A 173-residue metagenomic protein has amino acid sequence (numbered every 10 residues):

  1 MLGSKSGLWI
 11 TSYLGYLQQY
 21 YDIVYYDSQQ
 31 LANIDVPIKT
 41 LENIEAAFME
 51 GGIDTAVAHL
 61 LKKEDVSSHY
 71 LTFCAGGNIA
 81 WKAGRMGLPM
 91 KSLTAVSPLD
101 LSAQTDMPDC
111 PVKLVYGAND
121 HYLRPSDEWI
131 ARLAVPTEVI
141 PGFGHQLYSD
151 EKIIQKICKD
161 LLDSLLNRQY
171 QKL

Functional and structural regions predicted by a protein language model:
M1-D65: Serine-hydrolase catalytic machinery in alpha/beta-hydrolase-like enzymes
L2, A118-H121, G142-G144: Acidic beta-to-alpha connecting loop that harbors the catalytic carboxylate
I10-Y13, H121-A131: Short alpha-helix in the alpha/beta-hydrolase fold that links the catalytic acid
L71-A80: Gly/Ala-rich beta-loop-alpha elbow adjacent to hydrolase catalytic centers
L88-D100: A conserved short beta-strand
M107-V112, L133-V135: Short, proline-enriched alpha-helix->beta-strand connector loops that line the catalytic pocket of alpha/beta-hydrolase
L114-Y116: Short beta-strand/loop motif that positions the catalytic acidic residue of the alpha/beta-hydrolase fold
G142-I153: Catalytic histidine-centered segment of alpha/beta-hydrolase-like enzymes
